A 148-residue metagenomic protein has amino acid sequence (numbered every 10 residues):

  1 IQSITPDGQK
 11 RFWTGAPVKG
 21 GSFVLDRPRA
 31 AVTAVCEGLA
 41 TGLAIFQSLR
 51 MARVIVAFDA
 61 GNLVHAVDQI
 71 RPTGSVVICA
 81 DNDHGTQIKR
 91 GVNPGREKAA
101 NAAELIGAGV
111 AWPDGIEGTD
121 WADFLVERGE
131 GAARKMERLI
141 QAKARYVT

Functional and structural regions predicted by a protein language model:
I1-T33, A44-F46, V77, I106: Basic, glycine-enriched DNA-binding surface that flanks or lies within the catalytic cores of DNA
A30-T33, L39-T148: TOPRIM fold recognition
